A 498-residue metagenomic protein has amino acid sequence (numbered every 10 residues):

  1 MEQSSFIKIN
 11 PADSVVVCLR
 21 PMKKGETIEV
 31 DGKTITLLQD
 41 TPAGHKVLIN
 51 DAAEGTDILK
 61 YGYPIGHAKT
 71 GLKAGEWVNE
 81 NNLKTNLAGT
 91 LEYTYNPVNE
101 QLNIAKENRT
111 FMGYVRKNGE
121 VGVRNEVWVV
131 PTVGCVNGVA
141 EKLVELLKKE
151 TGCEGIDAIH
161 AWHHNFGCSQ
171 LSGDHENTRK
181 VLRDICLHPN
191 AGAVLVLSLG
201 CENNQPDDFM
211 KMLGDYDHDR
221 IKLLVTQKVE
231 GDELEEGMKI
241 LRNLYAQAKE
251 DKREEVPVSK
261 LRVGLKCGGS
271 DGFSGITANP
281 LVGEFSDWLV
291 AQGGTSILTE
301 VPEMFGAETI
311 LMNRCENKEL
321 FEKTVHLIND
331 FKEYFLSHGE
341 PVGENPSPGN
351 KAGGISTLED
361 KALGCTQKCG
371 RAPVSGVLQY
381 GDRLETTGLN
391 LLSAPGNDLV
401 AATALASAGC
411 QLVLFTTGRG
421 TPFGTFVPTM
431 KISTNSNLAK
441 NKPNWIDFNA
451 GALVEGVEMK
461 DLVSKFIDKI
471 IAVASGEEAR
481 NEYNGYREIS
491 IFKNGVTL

Functional and structural regions predicted by a protein language model:
E2-L412, R419-P422, V427-L498: Metallocofactor- and cofactor-centric catalytic cores in central/energy metabolism, strongly enriched
